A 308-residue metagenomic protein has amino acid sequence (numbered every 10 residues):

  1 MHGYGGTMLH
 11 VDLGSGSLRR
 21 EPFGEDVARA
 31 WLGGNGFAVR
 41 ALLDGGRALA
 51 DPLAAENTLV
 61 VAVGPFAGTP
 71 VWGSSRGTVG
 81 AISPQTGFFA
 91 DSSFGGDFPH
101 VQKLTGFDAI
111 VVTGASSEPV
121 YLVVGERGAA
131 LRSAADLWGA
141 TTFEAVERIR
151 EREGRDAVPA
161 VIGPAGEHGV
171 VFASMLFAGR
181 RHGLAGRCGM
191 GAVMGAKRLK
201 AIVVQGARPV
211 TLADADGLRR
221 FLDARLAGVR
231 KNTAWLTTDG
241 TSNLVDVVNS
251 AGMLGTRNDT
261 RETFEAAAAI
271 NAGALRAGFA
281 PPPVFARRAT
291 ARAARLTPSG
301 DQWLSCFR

Functional and structural regions predicted by a protein language model:
M1-S93, D97-R308: Intrinsically disordered, low-complexity segments enriched in small residues
